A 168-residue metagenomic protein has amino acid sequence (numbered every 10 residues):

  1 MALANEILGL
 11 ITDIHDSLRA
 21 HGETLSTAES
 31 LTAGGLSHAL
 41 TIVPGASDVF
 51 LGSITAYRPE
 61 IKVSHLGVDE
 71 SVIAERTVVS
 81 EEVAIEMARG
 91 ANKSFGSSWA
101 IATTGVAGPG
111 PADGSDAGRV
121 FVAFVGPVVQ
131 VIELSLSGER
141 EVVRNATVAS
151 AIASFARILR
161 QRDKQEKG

Functional and structural regions predicted by a protein language model:
M1-G168: Short alpha-helical segments enriched in small residues
